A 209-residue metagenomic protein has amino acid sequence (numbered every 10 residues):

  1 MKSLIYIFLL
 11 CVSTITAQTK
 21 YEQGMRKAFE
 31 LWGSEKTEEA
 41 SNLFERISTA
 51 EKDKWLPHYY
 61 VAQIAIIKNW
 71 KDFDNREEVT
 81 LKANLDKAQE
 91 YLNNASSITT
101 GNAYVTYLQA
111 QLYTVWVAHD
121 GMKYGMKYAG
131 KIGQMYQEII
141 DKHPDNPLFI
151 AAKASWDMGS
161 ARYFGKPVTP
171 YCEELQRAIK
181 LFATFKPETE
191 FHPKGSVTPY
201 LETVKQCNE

Functional and structural regions predicted by a protein language model:
M1-G24: Bacterial Sec-dependent N-terminal signal peptides
Q18-I66: Start-of-domain marker
R26, Y60, I67, L108 (+4 more regions): "A position-specific structural signal for the A-helix of alpha-solenoid helical repeats
E38-S41, I64-N94, Q111-M135, S155-P199: Short coil/linker segments at helix-helix boundaries
